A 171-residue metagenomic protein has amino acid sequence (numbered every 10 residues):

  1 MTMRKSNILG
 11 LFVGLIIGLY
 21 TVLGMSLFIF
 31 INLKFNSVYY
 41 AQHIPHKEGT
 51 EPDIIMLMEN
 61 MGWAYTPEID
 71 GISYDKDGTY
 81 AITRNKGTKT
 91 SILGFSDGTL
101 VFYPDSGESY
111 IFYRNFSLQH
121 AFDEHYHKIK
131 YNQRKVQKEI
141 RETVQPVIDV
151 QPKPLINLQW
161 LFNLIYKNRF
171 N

Functional and structural regions predicted by a protein language model:
M1-F12: Cytosolic-side transmembrane helix boundary signature
L9-G10, D53, V150: Alpha-helical interaction segments
G14-Y103: N-terminal export/targeting and maturation segments
K89-N171: Non-cytosolic head/periplasmic domains of membrane-anchored proteins
